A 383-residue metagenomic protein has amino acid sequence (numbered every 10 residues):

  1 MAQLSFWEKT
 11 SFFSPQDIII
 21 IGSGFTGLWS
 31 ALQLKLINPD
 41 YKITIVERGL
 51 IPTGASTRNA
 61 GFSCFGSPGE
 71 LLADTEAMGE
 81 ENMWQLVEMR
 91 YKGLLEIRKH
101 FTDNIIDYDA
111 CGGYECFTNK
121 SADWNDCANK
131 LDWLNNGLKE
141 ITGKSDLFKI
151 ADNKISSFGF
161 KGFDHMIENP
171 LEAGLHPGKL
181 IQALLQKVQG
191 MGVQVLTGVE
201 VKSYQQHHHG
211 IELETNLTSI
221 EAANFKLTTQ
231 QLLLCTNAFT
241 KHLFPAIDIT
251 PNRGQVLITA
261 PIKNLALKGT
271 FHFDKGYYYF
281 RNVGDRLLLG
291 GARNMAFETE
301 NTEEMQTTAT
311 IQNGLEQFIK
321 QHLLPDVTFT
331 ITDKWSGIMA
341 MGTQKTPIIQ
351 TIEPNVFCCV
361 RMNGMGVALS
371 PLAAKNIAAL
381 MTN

Functional and structural regions predicted by a protein language model:
M1-I18, L36-I37, Y41: Extreme N-terminal leader/targeting segments of oxidoreductases
K35-R58: Glycine-rich FAD pyrophosphate-binding loop
G54, R58-E88: Glycine-rich active-site loop/strand segments that organize a redox cofactor
G69-T75, K99-Q186, M191: Flavin (FAD/FMN) cofactor-binding and adjacent substrate-gating region of FAD-dependent oxidoreductase domains
G162-Q230: Helical element adjacent to the flavin cofactor pocket in flavoenzyme catalytic cores
N216-L267: Central helical "cap/lid" subdomain
K263-L265, N301-S336: Flavin-binding catalytic cores
P325-N383: C-terminal catalytic lobe of FAD-dependent flavoproteins
